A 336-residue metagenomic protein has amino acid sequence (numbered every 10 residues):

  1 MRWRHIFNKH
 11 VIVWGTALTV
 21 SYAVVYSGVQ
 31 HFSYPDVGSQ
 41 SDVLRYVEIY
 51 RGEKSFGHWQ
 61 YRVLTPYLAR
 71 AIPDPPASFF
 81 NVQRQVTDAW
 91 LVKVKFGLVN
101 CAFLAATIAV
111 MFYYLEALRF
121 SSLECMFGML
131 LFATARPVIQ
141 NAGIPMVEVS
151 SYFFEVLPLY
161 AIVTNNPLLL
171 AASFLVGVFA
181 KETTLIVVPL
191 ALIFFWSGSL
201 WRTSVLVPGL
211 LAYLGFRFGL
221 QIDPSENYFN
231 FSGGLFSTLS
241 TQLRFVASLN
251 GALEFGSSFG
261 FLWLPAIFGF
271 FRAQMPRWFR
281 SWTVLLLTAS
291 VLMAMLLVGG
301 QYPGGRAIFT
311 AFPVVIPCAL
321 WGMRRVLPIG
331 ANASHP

Functional and structural regions predicted by a protein language model:
M1-R4, I186-L210: Perimembrane helix-loop-helix junctions
M1-V25, S334: Start-transfer (signal-anchor) and selected internal transmembrane alpha helices of multi-pass inner/ER membrane
V29-Y46, F56-L68, I72, P76 (+1 more regions): Extracytoplasmic catalytic/substrate-binding loops of multi-pass membrane glycan-assembly enzymes
V94-L118: Transmembrane-helix motifs of polytopic, lipid-linked glycan transferases
I108, S257-S281, L292-M293: Hydrophobic, aromatic-rich transmembrane alpha-helices and their immediate juxtamembrane boundary segments
M111-T134: Transmembrane-helix signature of polytopic, membrane-embedded enzymes that assemble or transfer cell-envelope glycans
F127, V138-E155, A180, A307-A311: Multi-pass, polyprenyl lipid-linked donor-dependent membrane glycosyltransferases
V156-Y160, L168-K181, V187-F194, L211: Membrane-interface alpha helices of multi-pass inner-membrane proteins
